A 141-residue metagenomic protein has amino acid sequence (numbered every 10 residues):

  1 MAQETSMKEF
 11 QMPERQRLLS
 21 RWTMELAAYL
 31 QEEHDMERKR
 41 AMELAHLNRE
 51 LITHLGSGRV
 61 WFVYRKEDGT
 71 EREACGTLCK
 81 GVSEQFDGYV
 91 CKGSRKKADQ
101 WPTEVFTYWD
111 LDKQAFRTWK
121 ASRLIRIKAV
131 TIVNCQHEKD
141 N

Functional and structural regions predicted by a protein language model:
A2-R21: Eukaryotic low-complexity, non-globular regulatory regions
E33-E50: Mixed-charge, Lys/Arg-rich low-complexity intrinsically disordered regions
G56-Y64: A short, Trp-centered hydrophobic/proline-enriched beta-strand micro-motif
R65-K66, L111: Short, acidic, Ser/Thr-enriched surface-loop or helix-capping motifs
G76-S83, A121-I127: A short, sequence-level motif marking secondary-structure junctions
T77-A115: Acidic, aromatic-enriched beta-alpha/helix-loop junctions
T103-D140: Short, compact, well-ordered microdomains
